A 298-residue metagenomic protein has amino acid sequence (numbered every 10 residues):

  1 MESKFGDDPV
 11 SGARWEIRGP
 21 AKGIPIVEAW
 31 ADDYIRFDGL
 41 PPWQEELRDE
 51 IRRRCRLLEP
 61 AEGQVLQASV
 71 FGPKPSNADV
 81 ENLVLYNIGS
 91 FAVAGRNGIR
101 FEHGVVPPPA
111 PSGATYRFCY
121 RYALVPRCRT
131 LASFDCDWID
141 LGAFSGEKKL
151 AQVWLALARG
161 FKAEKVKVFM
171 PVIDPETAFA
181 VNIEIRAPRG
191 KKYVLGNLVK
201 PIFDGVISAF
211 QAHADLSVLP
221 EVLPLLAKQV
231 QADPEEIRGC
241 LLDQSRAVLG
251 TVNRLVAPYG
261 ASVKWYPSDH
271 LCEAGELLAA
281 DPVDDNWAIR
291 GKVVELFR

Functional and structural regions predicted by a protein language model:
M1-R298: Acidic, proline/glycine-enriched N-terminal capping motif
